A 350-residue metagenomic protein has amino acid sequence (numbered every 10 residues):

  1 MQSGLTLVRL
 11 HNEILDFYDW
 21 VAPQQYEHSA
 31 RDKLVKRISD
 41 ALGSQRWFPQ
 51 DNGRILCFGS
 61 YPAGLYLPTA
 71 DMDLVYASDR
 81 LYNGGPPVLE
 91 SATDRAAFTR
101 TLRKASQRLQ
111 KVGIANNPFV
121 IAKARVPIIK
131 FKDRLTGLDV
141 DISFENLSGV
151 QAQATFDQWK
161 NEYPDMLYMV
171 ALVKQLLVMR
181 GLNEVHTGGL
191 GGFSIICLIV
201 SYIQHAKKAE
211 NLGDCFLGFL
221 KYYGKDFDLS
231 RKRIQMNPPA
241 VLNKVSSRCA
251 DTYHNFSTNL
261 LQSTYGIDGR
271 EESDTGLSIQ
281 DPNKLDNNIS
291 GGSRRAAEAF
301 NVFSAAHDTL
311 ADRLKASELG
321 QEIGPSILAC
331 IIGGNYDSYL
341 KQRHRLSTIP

Functional and structural regions predicted by a protein language model:
M1-T69, L81-R100, V120: N-terminal regions immediately upstream of nucleotidyltransferase
T6-L15, S201-P350: Pol beta-like nucleotidyltransferase catalytic core
V8-A22, L74-P87, Q110, F144-A154 (+1 more regions): Surface-exposed beta-strand-to-loop junctions that form interaction patches on eukaryotic regulatory domains
L42, C57-P62, Y66, Y76-R80 (+11 more regions): Residues that form ligand- and interface-recognition hot spots within folded domains
F58-A63, G113-N117, R125-I128, G181-T187: Eukaryotic intrinsically disordered and solvent-exposed regulatory patches
A63-Y66, L74-V75, Y82-P86, P127-I128 (+4 more regions): Eukaryotic short linear interaction motifs
D94-S148: Conserved catalytic core of two-metal-ion nucleotidyltransferases
Q153-G192: Basic, alpha-helical interaction scaffolds
